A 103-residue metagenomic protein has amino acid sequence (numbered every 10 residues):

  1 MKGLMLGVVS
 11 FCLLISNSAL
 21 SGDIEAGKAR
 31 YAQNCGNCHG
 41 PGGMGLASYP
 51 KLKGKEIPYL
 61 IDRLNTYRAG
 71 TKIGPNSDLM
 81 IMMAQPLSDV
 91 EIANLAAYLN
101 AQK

Functional and structural regions predicted by a protein language model:
K2-V9, L14: Sec-dependent signal peptide recognition, specifically the positively charged N-region followed immediately by
S16-S18: N-terminal signal peptide c-region/cleavage motif recognized by signal peptidases
L20-S21, A47: Intrinsic, low-complexity terminal and presequence regions
G22-P41: Sequence/structural segment immediately N-terminal to covalent heme-attachment motifs in c-type and related
Q33-N34, G42, E56, E91: Short pre-active-site segment immediately N-terminal to redox-active cysteine/selenocysteine motifs in thiol-based
L46-K53, R68-K103: Axial heme c-ligation environment in periplasmic c-type cytochrome domains
